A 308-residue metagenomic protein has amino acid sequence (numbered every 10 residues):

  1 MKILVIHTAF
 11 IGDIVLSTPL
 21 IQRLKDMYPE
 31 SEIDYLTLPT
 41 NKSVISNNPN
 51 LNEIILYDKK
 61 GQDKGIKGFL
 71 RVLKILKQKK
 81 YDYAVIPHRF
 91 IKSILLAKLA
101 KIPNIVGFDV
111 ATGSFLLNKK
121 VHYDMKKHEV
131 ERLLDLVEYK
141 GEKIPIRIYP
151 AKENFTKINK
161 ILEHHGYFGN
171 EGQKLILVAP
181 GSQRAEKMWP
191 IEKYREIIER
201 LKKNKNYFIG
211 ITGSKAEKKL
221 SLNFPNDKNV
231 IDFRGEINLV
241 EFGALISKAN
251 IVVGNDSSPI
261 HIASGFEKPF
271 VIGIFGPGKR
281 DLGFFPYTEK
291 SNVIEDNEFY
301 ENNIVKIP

Functional and structural regions predicted by a protein language model:
M1-P308: Catalytic machinery of carbohydrate-active enzymes, primarily nucleotide-sugar-dependent glycosyltransferases
